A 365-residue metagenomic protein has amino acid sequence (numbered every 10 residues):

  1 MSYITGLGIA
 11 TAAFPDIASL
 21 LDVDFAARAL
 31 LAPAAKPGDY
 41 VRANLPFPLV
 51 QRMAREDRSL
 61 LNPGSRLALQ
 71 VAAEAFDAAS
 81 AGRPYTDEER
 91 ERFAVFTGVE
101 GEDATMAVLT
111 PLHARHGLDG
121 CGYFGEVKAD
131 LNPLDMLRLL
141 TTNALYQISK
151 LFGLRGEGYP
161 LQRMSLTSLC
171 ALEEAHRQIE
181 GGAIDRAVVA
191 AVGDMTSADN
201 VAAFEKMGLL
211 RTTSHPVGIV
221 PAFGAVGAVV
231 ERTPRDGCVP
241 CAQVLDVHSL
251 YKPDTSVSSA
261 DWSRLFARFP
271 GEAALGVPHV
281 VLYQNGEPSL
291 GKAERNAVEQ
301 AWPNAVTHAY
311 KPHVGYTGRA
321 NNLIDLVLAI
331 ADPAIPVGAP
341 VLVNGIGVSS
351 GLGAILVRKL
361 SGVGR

Functional and structural regions predicted by a protein language model:
M1-Q162, L169, R177-G181, V192-T196 (+1 more regions): Conserved "HGTGT" condensation-loop signature of ketosynthase/thiolase-family condensing enzymes that catalyze
L172: Short-chain dehydrogenase/reductase
